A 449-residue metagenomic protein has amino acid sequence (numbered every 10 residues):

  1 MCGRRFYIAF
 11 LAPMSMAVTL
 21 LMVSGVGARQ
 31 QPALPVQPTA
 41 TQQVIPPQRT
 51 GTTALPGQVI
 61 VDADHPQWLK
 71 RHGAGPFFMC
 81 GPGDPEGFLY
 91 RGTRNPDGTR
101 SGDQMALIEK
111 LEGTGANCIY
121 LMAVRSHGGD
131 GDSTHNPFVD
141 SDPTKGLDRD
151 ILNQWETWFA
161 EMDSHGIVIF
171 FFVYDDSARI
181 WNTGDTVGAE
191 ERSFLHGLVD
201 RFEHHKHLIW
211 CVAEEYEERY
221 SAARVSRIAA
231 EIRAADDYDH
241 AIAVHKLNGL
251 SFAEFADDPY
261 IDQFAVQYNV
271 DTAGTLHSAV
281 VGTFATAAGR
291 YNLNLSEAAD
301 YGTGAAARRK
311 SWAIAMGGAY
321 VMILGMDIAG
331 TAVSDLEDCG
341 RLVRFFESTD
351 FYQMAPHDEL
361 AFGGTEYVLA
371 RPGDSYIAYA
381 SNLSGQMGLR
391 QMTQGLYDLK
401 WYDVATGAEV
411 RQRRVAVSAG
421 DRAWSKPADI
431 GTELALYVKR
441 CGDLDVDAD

Functional and structural regions predicted by a protein language model:
M1-I8: N-terminal secretory signal peptides that target proteins for export/translocation
L11-M22: Bacterial N-terminal signal peptides
A28-K110, G388, L396-R411, A416 (+1 more regions): Non-catalytic accessory regions flanking glycosidase/transglycosidase catalytic cores in CAZymes
I45-P46, L55, G75, R290-N294 (+2 more regions): Aromatic- and carboxylate-lined catalytic core of secreted/periplasmic carbohydrate-active enzymes
R49, E109, L198-R201, S251-D257 (+5 more regions): Short, flexible, glycine/charge-rich loop motifs used to bind or transfer phosphoryl groups or to couple energy/partner
P56-I261, Q267-V270, G274: Active-site mouth of glycoside hydrolases
F172-V173, C211-V212, A243-H245, A265 (+3 more regions): Short beta-strand segments
F252, I261-Q263, H277-R309: Active-site clefts of carbohydrate-active enzymes
